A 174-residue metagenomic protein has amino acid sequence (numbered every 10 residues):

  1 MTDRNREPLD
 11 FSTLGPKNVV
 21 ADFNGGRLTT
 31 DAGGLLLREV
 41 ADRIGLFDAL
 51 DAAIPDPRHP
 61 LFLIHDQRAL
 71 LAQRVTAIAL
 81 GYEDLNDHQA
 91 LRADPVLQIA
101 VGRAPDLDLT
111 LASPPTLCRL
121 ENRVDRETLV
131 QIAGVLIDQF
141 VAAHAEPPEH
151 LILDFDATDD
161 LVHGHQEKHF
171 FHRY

Functional and structural regions predicted by a protein language model:
M1-Y174: Dynamic "connector" segments at or just before major functional cores
